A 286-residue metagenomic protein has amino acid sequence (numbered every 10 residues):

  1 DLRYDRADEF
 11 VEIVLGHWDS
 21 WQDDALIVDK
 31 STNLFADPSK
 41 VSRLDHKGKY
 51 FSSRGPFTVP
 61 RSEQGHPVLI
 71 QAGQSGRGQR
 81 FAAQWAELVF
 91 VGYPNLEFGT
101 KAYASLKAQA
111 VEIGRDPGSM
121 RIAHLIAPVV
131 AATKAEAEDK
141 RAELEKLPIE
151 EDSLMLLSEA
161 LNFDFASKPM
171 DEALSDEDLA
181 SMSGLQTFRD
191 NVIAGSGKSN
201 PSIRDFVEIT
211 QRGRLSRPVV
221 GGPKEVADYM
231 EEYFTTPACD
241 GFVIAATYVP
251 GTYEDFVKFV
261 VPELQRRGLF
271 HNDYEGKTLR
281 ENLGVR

Functional and structural regions predicted by a protein language model:
D1-L15, D19, F57-R286: C-terminal amphipathic alpha-helical "assembly" element that mediates oligomerization/partner interfaces or acts as
D1-P56: Active-site region of glycoside hydrolase catalytic domains
